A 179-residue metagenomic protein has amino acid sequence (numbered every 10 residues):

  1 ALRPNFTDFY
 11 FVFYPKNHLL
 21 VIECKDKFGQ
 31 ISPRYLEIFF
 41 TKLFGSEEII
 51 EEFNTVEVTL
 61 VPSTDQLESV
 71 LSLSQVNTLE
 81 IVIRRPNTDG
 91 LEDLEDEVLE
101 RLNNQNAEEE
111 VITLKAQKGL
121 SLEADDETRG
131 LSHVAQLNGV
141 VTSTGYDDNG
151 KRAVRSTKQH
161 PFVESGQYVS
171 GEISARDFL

Functional and structural regions predicted by a protein language model:
A1-F28: Long, hydrophobic/aromatic-enriched structural stretches that serve as scaffold segments
F6, K27-L179: Terminal interaction module
